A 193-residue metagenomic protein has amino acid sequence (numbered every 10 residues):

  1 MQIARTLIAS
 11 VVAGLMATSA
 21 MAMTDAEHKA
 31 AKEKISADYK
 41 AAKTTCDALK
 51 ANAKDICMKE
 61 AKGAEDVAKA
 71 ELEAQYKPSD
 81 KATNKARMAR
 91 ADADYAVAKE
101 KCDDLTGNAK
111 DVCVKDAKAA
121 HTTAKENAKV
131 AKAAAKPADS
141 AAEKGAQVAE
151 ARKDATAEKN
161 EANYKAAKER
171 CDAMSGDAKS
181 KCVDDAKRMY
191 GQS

Functional and structural regions predicted by a protein language model:
I3-A4, G14, T18-S193: Mitochondrial intermembrane space
L7-I8: Short helix-onset patch at the extreme N-terminus, typifying the N->h transition of secretory signal peptides
